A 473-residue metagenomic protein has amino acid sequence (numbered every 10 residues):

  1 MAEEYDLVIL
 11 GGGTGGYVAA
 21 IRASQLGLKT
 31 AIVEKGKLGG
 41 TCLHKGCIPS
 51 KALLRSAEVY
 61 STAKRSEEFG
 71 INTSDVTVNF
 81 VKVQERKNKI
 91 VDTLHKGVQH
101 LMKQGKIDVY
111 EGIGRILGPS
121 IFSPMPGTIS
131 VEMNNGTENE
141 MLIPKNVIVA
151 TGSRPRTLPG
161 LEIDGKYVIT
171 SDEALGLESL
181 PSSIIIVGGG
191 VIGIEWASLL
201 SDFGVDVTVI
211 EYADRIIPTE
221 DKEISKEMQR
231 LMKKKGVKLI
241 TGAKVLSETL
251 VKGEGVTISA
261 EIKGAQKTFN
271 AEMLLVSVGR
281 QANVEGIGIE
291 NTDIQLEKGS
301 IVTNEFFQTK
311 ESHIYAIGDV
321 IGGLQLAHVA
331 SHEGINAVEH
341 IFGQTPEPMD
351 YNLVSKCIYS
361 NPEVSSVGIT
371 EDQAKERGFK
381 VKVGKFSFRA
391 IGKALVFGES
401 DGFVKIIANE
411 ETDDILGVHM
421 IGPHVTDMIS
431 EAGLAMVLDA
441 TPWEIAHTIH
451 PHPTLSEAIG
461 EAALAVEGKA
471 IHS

Functional and structural regions predicted by a protein language model:
A2-Y5, I21-L28, V33-L180, A213-I217 (+6 more regions): Glycine-rich flavin
Y5-I32, I192-D202: N-terminal Rossmann-like FAD-binding beta1-loop-alpha1 element of flavoenzymes
V8-L10, G114, M141-G152, I186-V187 (+3 more regions): Short hydrophobic core segments
L10-G13, S24-G36, T41, I48 (+3 more regions): Flexible, glycine-rich terminal cap/loop adjacent to redox cofactors in electron-transfer oxidoreductases
G11-T14, K35-G36, V187-G190, D319: Glycine-rich Rossmann-fold phosphate-binding loop(s) that bind the pyrophosphate of adenine dinucleotide cofactors
C47, N146, T151-D206, I210 (+2 more regions): Glycine-rich dinucleotide-binding loop and its adjacent helix/turn
D108-E111, R115-N135, G204-E305, I369 (+1 more regions): A Rossmann-like FAD-binding core segment of flavoenzymes
D164-P181, T268-G343: FAD-site-proximal beta/loop scaffold in flavoenzymes
